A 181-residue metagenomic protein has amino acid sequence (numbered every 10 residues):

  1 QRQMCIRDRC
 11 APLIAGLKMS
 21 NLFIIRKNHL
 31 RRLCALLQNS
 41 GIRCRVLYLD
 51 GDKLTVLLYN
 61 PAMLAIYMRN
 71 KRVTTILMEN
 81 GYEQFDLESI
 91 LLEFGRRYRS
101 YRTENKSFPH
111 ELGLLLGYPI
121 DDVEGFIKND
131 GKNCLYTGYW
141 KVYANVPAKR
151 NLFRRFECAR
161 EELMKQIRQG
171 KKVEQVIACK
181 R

Functional and structural regions predicted by a protein language model:
R2-C5: Short, small-residue-biased leader/transition segments that mark boundaries at the very start of proteins
D8-G16, C44-L49, Y98-T103: Short, flexible, solvent-exposed loop/turn segments with mixed acidic/basic and small polar residues
L13-R26: Short glycine-/aliphatic-rich beta-strand segments at the starts of folded cytosolic domains
K18-S20, D52-L54, P109-E111: Short, surface-exposed beta-edge/turn micro-motifs
N28-S89: A glycine-rich, hydrophobic loop/mini-helix early in the fold
E79-H110: Internal catalytic-core helix/loop-beta-alpha segment that presents or stabilizes conserved functional determinants
F108-L135: Hydrophobic/aromatic-rich, well-ordered segments within soluble, folded domains that form packed cores
Y139-R181: Long, compositionally biased
